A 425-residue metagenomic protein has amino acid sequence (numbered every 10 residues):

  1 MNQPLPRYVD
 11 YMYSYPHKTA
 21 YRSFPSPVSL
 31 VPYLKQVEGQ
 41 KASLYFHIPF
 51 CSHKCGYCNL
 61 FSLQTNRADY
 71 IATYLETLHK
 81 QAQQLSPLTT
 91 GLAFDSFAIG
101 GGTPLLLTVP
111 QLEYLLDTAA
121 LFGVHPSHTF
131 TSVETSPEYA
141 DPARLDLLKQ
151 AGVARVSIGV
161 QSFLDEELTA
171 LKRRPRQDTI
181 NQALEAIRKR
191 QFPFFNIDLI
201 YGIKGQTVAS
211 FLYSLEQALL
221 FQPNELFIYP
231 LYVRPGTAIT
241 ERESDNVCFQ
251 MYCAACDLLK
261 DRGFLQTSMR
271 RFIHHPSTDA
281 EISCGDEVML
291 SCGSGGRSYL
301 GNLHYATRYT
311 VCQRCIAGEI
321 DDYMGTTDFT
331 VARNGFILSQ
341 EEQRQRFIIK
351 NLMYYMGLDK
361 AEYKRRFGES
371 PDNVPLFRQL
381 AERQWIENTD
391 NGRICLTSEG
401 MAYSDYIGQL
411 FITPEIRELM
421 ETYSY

Functional and structural regions predicted by a protein language model:
M1-A42, H53, R383: Flexible, acidic/Gly-rich N-terminal and inter-domain linker regions that tether and position cofactor-handling modules
E38-L75: Canonical Radical SAM [4Fe-4S] cluster-binding loop centered on the CxxxCxxC motif and its immediate flanking residues
C58, I348-L352, I407-G408: Short alpha-helical scaffolding segments that buttress acidic/His motifs in well-ordered protein cores
T65-L88, L92-F367, S424: C-terminal scaffold of the Radical SAM
F367-A381: Short amphipathic alpha-helical interaction segments
A381-N391: A short, conserved structural fragment
G392-T397: Minor-groove-contacting beta-hairpin "wing" of winged helix-turn-helix DNA-binding domains
M401-Y425: Short, amphipathic alpha-helical interaction segments positioned at domain boundaries
